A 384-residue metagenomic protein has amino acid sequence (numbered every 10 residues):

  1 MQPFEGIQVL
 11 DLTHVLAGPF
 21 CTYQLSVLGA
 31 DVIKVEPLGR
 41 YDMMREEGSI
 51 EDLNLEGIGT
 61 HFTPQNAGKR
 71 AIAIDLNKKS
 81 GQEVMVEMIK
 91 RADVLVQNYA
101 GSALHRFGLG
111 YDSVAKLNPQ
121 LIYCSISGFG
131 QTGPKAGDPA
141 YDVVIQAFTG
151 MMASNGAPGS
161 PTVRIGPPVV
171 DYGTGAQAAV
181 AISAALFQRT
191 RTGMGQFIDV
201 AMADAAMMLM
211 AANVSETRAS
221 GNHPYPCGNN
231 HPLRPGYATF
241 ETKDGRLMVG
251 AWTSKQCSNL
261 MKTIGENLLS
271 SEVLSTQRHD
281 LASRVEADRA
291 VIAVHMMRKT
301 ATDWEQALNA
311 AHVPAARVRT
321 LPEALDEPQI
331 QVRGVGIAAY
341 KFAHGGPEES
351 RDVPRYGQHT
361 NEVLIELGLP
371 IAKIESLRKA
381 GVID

Functional and structural regions predicted by a protein language model:
M1-R191, R355, N361-D384: N-terminal helix-loop segment corresponding to the beta1-alpha1 unit of nucleotide/adenylate-binding folds
V32-V35, N309-E323, P370-E375: Short, well-structured beta-strand/strand-turn elements
G39, G128-G130, M202-M207, D244-R246 (+3 more regions): Glycine-rich beta-alpha junction loops
G48-F62, L233, L321-H359: Active-site-adjacent capping/gating segments
Q131, G159-P167, T190-A206, Y225-P232 (+1 more regions): Conserved Rossmann-fold dehydrogenase catalytic segment
G175-G195, M208-A219, M261-L268: Oxidoreductase and adenylate-handling cofactor-binding alpha/beta cores
P235-A311, A315: Aromatic-enriched alpha-helical interface/lid elements that frame and gate functional surfaces
T242-G245, V291, A301, A338-D384: An anion-binding loop in the catalytic cleft
